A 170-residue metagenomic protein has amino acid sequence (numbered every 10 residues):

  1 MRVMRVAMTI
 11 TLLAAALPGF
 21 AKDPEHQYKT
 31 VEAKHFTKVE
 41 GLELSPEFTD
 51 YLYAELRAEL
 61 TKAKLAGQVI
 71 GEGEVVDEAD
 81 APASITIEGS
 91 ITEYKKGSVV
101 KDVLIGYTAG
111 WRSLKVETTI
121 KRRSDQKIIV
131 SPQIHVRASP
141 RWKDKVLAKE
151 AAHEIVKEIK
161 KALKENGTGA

Functional and structural regions predicted by a protein language model:
M1-M8: Bacterial N-terminal signal peptides that target proteins for export
V6, H35-T37, L56, S90-K95: Generic secondary-structure microfeatures
M8-I10, K22, E78, Y107: Residues embedded in well-ordered secondary-structure elements
I10, L17-L65, S131-V136, I159-A170: A structural "domain/chain start" motif
L13, F20, V116-T118: Short, charged beta->alpha transition segments
K64-V75, K101, G169-A170: Surface-exposed patches in mature extracellular/periplasmic domains of secreted proteins
G73-K127, S139-W142: Surface-exposed short loop/turn segments
T108-K115, K121-T168: Short secondary-structure boundary motifs at beta->alpha junctions and helix caps
